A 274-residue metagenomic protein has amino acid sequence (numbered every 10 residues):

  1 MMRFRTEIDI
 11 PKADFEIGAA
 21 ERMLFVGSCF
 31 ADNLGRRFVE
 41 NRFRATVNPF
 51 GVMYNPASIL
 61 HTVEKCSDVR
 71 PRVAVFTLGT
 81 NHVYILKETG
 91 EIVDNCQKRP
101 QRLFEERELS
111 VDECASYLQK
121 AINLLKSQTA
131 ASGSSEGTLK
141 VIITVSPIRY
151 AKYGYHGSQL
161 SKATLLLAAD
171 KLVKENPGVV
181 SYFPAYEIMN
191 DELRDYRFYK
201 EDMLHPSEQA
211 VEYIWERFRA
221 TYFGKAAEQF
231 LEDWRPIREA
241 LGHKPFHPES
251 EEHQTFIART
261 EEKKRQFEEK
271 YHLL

Functional and structural regions predicted by a protein language model:
M1-L274: Extracellular glycan-modifying ectodomains
